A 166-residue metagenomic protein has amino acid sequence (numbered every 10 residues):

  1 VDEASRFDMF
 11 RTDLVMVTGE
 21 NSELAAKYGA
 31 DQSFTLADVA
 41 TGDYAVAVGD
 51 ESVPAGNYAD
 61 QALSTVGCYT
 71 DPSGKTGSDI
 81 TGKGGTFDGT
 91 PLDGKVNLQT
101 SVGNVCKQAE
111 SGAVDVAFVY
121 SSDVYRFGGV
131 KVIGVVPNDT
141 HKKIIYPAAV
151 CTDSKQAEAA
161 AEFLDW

Functional and structural regions predicted by a protein language model:
V1-T12, V17-W166: Exported/periplasmic ABC-transporter solute-binding proteins
